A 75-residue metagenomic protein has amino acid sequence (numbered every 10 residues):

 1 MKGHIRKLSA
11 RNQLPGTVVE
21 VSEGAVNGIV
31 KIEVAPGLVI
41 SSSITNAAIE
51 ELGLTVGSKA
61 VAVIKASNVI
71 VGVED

Functional and structural regions predicted by a protein language model:
M1-D75: Non-catalytic connector elements of ABC transporters
